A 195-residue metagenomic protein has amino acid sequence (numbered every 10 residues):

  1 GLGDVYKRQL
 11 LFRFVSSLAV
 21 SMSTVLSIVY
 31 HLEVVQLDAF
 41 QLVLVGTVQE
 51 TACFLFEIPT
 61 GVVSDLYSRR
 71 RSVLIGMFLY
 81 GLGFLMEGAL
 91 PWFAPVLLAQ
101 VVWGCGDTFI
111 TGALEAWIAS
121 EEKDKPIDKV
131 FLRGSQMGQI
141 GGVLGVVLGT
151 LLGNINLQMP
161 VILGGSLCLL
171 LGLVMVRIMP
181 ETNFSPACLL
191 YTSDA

Functional and structural regions predicted by a protein language model:
G1-Q9, Y191-A195: Conserved small/polar residues in nucleotide/adenosyl-binding loops
D4-T51: Helix-loop boundary and gating motifs at the non-cytosolic
E50-F54, I58, G142-V143: Residue-level signature of mid-helix packing/kink "hotspots" within the transmembrane helices of 12-pass Major
F78-P91: C-terminal ends and interior cores of transmembrane alpha-helices in multi-pass membrane transporters/permeases
W103-G138: Cytoplasmic helix-loop-helix junction between adjacent transmembrane helices in 12-TM secondary transporters
L144-V161: Transmembrane alpha-helix termini and helix-breaking/packing motifs in multi-pass membrane transporters
M175-C188: Helix-loop junctions on the cytosolic side of multi-pass membrane transporters, especially the intracellular loop
